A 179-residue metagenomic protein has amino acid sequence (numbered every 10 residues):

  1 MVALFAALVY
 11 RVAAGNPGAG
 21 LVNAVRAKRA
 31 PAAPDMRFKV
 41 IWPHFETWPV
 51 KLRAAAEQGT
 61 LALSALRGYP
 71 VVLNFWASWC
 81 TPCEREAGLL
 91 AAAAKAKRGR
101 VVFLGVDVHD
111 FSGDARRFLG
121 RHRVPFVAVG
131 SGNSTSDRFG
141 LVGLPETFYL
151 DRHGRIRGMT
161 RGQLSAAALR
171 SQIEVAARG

Functional and structural regions predicted by a protein language model:
M1-R53, G179: N-terminal targeting signals for export/organelle localization
W42, E57-Q58, H153: Residue-level recognition of short loop/turn positions
L61-A62, R157: Generic structural signal for well-ordered beta-strand positions
R67, F75-A92: Conserved redox-active cysteine motifs that mediate thiol-disulfide chemistry, especially di-cysteine Cys-X(1-2)-Cys
R67-Y69, G99, V124, L141: Active-site acidic short loop of glycosyltransferases
V72-L73, F103, T147: Hydrophobic beta-strand anchors of alpha/beta hydrolase catalytic cores
E84-H122, G130-R138, S171: Structural microenvironment flanking redox-active thiols in thiol-disulfide oxidoreductases
R117-V124, G130-R178: Thiol/disulfide oxidoreductase modules built on the thioredoxin-like
